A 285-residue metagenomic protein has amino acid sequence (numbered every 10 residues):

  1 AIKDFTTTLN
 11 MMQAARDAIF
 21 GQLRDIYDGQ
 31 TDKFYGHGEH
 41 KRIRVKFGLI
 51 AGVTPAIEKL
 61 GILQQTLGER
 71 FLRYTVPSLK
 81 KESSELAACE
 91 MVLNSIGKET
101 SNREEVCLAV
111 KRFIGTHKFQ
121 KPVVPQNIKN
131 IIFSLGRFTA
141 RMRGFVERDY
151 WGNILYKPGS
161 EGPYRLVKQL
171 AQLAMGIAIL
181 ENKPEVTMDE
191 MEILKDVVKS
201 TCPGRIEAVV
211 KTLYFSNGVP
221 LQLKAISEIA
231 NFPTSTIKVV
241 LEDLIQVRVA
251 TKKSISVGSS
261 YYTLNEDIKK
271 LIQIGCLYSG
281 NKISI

Functional and structural regions predicted by a protein language model:
A1-S83, R112, K118, P233 (+1 more regions): Conserved ASCE/P-loop NTPase catalytic core
K41-F47, A56-K195: Phosphate-sensing "switch" segment of ASCE/P-loop ATPases
G162-R165, N231-V247: Short amphipathic alpha-helical interaction segments
I177, A208-S216: Short amphipathic alpha-helical elements of helix-turn-helix/winged-helix folds
M188-K211, P233: Short alpha-helical segments that sit at the start of domains
G218-A230: Short acidic, hydrophobic short linear motifs in intrinsically disordered regions
K253-Y262: Short, Lys/Arg-rich nucleic-acid/phosphate-binding segment
E266-I285: Short, amphipathic alpha-helical interaction segments positioned at domain boundaries
